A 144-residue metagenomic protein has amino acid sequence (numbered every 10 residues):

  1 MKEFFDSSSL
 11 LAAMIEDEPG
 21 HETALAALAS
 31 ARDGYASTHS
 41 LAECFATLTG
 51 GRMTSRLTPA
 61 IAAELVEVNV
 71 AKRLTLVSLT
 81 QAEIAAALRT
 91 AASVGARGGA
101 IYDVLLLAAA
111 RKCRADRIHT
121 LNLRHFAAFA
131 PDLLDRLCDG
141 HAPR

Functional and structural regions predicted by a protein language model:
M1, A31-G34, L74-T75, K112-R117: Short active-site oxyanion
M1-A36, T54-E64, P143-R144: Short, well-structured N-terminal submotif of metal-dependent ribonuclease cores
S7, Q81, Y102-V104: Conserved glycosyltransferase catalytic-site signature
S7, T38-L48: Short, conserved active-site loops that position catalytic residues or coordinate cofactors/metal ions across diverse
S8-S9, H39, L105, R124: Alpha-helix/helix-capping structural signal
T38-A42, V70-V94: Acidic catalytic patch
T49-V77: Helix-adjacent hinge/juxtasegments
L107-R144: Acidic, PIN/NYN-like endoribonuclease modules and their adjacent C-terminal/linker elements
